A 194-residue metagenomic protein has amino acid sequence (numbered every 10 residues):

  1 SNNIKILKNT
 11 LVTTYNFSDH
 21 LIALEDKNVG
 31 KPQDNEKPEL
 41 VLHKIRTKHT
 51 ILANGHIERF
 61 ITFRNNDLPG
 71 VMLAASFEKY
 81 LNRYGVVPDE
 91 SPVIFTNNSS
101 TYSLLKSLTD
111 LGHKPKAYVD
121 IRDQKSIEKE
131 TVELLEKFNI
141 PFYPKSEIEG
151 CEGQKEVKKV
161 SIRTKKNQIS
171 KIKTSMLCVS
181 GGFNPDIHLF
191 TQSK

Functional and structural regions predicted by a protein language model:
S1-K194: Residues forming the flavin
